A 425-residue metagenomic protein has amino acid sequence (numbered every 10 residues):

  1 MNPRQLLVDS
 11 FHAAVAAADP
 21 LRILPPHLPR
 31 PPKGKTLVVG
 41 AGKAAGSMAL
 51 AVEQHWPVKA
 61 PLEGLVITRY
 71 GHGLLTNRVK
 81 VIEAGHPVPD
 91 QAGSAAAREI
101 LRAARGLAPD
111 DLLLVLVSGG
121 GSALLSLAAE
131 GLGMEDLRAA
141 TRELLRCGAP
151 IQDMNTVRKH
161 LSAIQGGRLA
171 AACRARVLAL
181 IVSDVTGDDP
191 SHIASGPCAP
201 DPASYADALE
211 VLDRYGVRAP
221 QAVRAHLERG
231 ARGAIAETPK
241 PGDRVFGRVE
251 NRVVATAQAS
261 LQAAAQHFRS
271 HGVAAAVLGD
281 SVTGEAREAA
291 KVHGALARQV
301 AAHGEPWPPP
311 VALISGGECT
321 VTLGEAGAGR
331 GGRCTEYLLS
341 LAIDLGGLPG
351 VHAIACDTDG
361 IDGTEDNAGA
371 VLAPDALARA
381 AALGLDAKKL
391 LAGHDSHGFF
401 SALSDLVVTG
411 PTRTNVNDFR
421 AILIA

Functional and structural regions predicted by a protein language model:
M1-L37, G46-K59, V88-P109, A255-A259 (+1 more regions): N-terminal glycine-/serine-/threonine-rich phosphate-binding loop
V39-A41, L65-T68, L114-G119, A179-V185 (+3 more regions): Short beta-strand segments
A51-P61, R78-K80, R105, A128-A139 (+4 more regions): A glycine- and small-aliphatic-rich helix-loop capping segment at beta-alpha/alpha-beta transitions that lines
I67-P109, D153, V157-R158: Glycine-rich oxoanion-binding loops at beta->alpha junctions
R102-H192, P197-P200, G384, K388 (+4 more regions): Glycine-rich, mobile lid/loop segments that gate access to catalytic sites or pores
L132-A149, D201-G216, E325-A353: Gly/Ser/Thr-rich active-site loops/lids in small-molecule metabolic enzymes that frequently grip phosphoryl groups
P200-V292: Accessory alpha-helical/coil subdomains and C-terminal extensions that flank or cap enzyme catalytic cores
E336-A425: Internal helix-turn-beta structural module
